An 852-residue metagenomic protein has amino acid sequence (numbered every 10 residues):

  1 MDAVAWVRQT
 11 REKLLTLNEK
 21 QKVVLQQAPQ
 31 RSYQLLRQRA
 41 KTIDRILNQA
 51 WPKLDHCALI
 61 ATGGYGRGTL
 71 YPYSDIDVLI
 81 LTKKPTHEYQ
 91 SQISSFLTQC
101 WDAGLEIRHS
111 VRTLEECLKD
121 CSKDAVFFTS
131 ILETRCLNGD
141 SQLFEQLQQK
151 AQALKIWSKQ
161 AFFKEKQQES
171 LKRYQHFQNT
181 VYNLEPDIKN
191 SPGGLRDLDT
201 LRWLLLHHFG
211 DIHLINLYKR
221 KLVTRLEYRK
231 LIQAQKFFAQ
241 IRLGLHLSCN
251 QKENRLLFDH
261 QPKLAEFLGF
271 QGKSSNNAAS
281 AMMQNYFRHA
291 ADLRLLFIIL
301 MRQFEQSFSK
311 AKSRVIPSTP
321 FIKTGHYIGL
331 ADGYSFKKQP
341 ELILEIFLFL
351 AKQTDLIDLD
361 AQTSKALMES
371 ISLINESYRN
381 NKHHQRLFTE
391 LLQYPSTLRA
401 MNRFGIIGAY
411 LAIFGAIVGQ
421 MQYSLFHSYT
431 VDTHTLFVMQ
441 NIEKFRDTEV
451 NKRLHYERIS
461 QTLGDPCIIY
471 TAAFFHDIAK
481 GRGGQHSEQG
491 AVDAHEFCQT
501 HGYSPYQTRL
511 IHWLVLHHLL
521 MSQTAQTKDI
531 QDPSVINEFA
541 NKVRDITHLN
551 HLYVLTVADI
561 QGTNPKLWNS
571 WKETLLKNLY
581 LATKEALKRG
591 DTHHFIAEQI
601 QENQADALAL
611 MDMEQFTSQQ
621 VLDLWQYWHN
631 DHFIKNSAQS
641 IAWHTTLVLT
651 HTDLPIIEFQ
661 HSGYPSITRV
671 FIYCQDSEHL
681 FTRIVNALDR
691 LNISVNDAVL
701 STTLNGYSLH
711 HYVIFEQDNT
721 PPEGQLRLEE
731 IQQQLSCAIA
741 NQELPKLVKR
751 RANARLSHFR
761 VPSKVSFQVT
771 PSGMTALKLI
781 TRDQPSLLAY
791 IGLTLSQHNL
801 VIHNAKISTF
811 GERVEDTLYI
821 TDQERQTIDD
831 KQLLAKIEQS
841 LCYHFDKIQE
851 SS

Functional and structural regions predicted by a protein language model:
M1-D55, Y73, N179: N-terminal regions immediately upstream of nucleotidyltransferase
V4, N18-Q21, W157-F308, I357: Conserved nucleotidyltransferase catalytic core and NTase-mimicking acidic/glycine-rich helix/loop elements in nucleic
L25-R39, T180-N190, Y327-A331, K382-R386 (+3 more regions): Active-site flanking loop/helix segments enriched in acidic
Q34, I43-Q90: Active-site nucleotide-donor binding segment shared across nucleotidyl transfer reactions
K41-D44, N48, Y89-Q142, Q240 (+1 more regions): Conserved catalytic core of two-metal-ion nucleotidyltransferases
T42-I60, L204-K219, L226, S428-I469 (+2 more regions): Alpha-helical phosphate/pyrophosphate-handling elements in metalloenzyme active cores
G68-Q92, K219, Q233, A239 (+2 more regions): Divalent metal-dependent catalytic cores for phosphoryl transfer on phosphate-bearing substrates
F237-F238, Q284-I328, P395-S396, E538-S852: Regulatory modules associated with amino-acid/nitrogen control
